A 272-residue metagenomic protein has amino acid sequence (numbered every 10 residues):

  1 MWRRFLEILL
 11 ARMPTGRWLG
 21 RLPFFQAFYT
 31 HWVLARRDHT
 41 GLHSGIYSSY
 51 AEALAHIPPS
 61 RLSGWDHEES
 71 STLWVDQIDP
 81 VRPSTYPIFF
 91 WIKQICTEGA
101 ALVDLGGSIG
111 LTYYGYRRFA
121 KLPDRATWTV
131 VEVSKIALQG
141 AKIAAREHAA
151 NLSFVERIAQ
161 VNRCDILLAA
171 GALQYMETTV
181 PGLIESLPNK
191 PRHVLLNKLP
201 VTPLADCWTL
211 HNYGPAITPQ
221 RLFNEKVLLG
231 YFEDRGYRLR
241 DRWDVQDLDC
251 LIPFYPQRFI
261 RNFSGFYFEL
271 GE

Functional and structural regions predicted by a protein language model:
M1-A53: Membrane-proximal basic amphipathic "stem/tether" segments
S44-E98: Class I SAM-dependent methyltransferase Rossmann-like catalytic core, especially the SAM/SAH-binding loop
G99-I109: Conserved class I S-adenosyl-L-methionine
G107-N151: Class I SAM-dependent methyltransferase SAM/SAH-binding core
D165-T179: A short SAM/SAH-binding and catalytic strip from SAM-dependent methyltransferases
Y175-K190: A short, conserved alpha-helix within the catalytic core of class I
P191-W208: Conserved beta-strand signature within the Rossmann-like core of class I S-adenosyl-L-methionine
H211-V227: Acceptor-substrate binding/catalytic loop of class I
